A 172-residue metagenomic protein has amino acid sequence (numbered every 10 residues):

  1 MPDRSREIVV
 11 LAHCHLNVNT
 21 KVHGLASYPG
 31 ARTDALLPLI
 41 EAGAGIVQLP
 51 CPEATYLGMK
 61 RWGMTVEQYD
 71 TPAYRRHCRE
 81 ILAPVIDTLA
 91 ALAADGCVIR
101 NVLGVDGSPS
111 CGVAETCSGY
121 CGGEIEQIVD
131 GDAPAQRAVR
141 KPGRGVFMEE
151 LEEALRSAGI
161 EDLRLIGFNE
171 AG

Functional and structural regions predicted by a protein language model:
M1-R4, A31-G45, P84-R100: Short amphipathic alpha-helices and their capping/turn segments at secondary-structure boundaries
P2, R6-E7, V18-G30, A114 (+1 more regions): Residues lining hydrophobic/aromatic ligand-binding pockets adjacent to catalytic sites
R4, M59-E67, T71-A94, G123-G172: Divalent-metal-activated hydrolytic enzyme cores
I8, R100-L103: Structural motif
C14, V102-P109, E170: Short, well-ordered beta-to-alpha junction loops that form the rim of enzyme active sites and present histidine/acidic
V18-N19, Y56-G58, S108-A114, S118: Short catalytic/ligand-binding loop motif for oxyanion handling, primarily in non-cytosolic enzymes, centered on
S27-P29, G119-G122: Glycine-rich, phosphate-binding/catalytic loops in enzymes
S27-Y69: Short, surface-exposed acidic-centric catalytic microdomains
